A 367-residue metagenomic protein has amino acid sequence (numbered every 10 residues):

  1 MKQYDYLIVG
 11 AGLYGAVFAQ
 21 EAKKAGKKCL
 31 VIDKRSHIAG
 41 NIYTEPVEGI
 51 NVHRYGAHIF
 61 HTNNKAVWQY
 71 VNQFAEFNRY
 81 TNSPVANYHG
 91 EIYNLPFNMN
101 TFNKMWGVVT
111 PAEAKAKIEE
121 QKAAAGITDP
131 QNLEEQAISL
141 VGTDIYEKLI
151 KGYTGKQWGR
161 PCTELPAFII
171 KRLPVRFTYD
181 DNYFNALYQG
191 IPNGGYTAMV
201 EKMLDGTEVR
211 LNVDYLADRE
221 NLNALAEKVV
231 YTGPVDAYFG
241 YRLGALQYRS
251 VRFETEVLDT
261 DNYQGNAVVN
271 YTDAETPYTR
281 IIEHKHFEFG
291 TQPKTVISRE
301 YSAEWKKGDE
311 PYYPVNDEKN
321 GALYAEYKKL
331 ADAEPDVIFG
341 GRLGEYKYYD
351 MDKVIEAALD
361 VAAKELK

Functional and structural regions predicted by a protein language model:
Y4, G26, T207, L225-E227 (+1 more regions): Short, well-ordered alpha-helix to beta-strand connector turns
Y4-V31, A362, L366: N-terminal Rossmann-like FAD-binding beta1-loop-alpha1 element of flavoenzymes
Q20-E48: Glycine-rich FAD pyrophosphate-binding loop
G40-N41, Y88, N94-L95, Y146 (+6 more regions): Short catalytic/ligand-binding loop motif for oxyanion handling, primarily in non-cytosolic enzymes, centered on
E48-A123: Dinucleotide-binding Rossmann-like beta1-alpha1 core, especially the glycine-rich loop that anchors the ADP
H89-Y93, M99-K228, T232, D236-F239: Active-site/ligand-binding neighborhood in enzyme catalytic cores
Y215-L330: Mid-domain catalytic core of redox enzymes that form a hydrophobic substrate pocket/lid adjacent to a catalytic redox
E310-K367: C-terminal catalytic lobe of FAD-dependent flavoproteins
